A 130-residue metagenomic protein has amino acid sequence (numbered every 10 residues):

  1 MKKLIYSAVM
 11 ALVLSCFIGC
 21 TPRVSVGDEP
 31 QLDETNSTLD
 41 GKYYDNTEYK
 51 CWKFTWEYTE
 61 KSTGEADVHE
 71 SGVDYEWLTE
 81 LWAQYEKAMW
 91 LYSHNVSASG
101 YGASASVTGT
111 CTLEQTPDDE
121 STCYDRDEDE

Functional and structural regions predicted by a protein language model:
M1-L4: Positively charged n-region of N-terminal signal peptides that target proteins for export
A8-C16: Bacterial N-terminal signal peptides
C16-Y44: Bacterial Sec-dependent N-terminal signal peptides
K50-E60: A short beta-strand micro-motif
F54-W56, V68-V73: Short linear proline/tyrosine/threonine-rich motifs used for host-factor recruitment and membrane trafficking/assembly
Y58-G64, D74-E76, L113-Q115: Beta-strand elements of well-folded, non-transmembrane domains
D74-G102: A short, charged, amphipathic alpha-helix used as a generic interaction element across diverse proteins
S93-E130: Short, mixed-charge low-complexity intrinsically disordered segments
